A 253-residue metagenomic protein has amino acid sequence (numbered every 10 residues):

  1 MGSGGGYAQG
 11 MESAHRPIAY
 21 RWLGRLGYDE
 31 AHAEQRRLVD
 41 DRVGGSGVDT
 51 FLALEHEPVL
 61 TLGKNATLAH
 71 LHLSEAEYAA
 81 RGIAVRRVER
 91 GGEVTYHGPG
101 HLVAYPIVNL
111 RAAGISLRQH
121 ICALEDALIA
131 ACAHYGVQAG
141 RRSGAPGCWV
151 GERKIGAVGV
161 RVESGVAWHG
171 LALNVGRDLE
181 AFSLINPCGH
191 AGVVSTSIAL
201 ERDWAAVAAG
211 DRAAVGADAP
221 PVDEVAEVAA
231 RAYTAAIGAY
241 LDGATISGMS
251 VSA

Functional and structural regions predicted by a protein language model:
G2-V150, K154-I155, W204-G216, D223 (+1 more regions): N-terminal lobe of the biotin/lipoate ligase/transferase fold
L71-E77, I155-L179, I185: Short, conserved beta-strand/beta-arch hydrophobic-aromatic motifs that form part of recognition grooves or interface
R161, L179-A253: C-terminal accessory segment of soluble enzyme catalytic cores
